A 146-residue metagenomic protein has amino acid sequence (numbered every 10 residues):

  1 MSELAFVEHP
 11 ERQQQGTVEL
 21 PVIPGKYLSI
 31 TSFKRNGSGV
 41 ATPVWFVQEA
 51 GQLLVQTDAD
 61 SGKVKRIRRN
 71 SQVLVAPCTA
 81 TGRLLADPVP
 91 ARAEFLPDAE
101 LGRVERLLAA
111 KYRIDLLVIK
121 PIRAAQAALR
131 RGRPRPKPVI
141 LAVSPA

Functional and structural regions predicted by a protein language model:
M1-S29, R83-L85: Extreme N-terminal tail/first-helix region
E3-H9, D60-A125, K137-A142: Short, structured beta-strand-loop surface elements
Q14-T17, V40-T42, D60-G62, A127-L129: A generic local structural motif
V18-P24, D58-K65: Short, mixed-charge, low-aromatic patches
G25-A59, V73-P77, A86-V89: Short beta-strand segments
S32, V143-P145: Short, structured patches in soluble enzyme cores that scaffold and shape functional sites
R130-P134: Short, exposed beta-strand-loop hairpins at the edges of beta-sheets in extracellular/periplasmic proteins
